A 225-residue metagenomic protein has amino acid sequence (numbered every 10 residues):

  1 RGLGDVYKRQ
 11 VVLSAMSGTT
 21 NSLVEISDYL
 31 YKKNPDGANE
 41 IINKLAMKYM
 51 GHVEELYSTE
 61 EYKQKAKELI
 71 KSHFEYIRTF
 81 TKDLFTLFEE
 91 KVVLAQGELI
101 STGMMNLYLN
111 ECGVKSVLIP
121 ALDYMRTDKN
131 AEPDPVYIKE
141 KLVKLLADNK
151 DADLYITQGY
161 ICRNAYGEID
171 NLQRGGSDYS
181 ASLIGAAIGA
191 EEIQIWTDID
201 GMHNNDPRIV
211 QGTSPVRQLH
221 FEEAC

Functional and structural regions predicted by a protein language model:
R1-C225: Nucleotide/pyrophosphate-binding catalytic subdomain
